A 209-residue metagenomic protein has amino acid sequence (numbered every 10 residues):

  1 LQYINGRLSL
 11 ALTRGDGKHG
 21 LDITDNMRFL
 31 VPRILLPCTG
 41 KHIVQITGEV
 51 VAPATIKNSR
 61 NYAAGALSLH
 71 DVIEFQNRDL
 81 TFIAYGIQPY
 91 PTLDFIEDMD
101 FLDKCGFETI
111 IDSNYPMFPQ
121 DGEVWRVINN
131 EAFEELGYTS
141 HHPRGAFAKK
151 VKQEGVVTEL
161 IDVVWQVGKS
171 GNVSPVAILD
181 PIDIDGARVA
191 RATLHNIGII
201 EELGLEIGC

Functional and structural regions predicted by a protein language model:
Q2-C209: RNA/tRNA-interacting regions in translation and RNA-turnover enzymes
